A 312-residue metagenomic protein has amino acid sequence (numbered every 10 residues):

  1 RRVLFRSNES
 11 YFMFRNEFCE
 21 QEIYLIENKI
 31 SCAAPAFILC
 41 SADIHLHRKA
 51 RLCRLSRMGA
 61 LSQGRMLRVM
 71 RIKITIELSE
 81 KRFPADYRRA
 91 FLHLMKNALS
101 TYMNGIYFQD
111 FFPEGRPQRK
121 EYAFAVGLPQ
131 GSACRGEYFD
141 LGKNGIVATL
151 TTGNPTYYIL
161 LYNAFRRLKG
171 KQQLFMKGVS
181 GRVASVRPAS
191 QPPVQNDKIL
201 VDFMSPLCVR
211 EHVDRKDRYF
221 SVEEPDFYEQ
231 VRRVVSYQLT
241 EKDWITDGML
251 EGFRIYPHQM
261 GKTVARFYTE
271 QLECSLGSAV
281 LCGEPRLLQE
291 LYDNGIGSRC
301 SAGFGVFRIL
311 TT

Functional and structural regions predicted by a protein language model:
R1-L4: Short, small-residue-biased leader/transition segments that mark boundaries at the very start of proteins
Y11, N16, Y24, N28 (+1 more regions): Intrinsic-disorder-associated, low-complexity terminal segments enriched in Asp/Asn/His/Tyr and depleted of Lys/Arg
Y24, F37-C40, L61-T312: RNA-interacting cores
I44, R48-V69: Short, Lys/Arg-enriched N-terminal segments with co-localized hydrophobic residues within the first ~10-30 amino acids
